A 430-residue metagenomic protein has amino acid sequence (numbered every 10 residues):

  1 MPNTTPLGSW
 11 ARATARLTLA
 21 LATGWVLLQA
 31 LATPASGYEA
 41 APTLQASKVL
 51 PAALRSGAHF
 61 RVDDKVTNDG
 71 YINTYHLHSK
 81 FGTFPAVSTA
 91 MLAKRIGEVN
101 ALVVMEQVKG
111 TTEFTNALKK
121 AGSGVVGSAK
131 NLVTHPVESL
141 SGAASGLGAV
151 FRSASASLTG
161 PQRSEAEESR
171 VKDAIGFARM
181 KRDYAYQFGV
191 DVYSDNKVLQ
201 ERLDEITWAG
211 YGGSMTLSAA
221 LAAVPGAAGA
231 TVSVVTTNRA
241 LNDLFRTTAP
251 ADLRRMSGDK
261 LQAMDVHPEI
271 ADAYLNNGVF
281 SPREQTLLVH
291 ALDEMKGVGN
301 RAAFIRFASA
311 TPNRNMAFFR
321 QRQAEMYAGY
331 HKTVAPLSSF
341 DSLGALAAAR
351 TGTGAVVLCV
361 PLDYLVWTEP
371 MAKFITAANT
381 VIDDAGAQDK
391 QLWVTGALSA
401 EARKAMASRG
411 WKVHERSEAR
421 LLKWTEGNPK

Functional and structural regions predicted by a protein language model:
M1-A13: N-terminal secretory signal peptides that target proteins for export/translocation
R16-A30: Bacterial N-terminal signal peptides
Y38-P161: Cationic, glycine-rich low-complexity segments
F114-V133, E201-L221: Membrane-penetrating hydrophobic segments
G148-S169, S233-A273: Membrane-engaging insertion elements
K260-L346: Acidic-basic catalytic patches of nuclease active cores, encompassing PD-(D/E)XK and other metal-cofactor nuclease
R314-A347, T351-G352, E401-K430: Charged, structured surface patches that assemble and position nucleic-acid processing machinery
F319-A385, K390-L392: Conserved catalytic cores of phosphodiester-cleaving nucleases, focusing on short active-site segments
